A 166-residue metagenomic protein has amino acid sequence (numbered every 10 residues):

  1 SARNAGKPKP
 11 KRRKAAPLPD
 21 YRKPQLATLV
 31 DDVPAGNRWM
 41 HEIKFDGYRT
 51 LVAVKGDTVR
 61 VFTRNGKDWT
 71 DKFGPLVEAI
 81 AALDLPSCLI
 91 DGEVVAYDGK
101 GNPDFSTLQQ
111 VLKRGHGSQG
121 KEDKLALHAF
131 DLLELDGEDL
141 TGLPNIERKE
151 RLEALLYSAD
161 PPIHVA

Functional and structural regions predicted by a protein language model:
S1-A166: Catalytic cores of nucleic-acid ligases and guanylyltransferases
